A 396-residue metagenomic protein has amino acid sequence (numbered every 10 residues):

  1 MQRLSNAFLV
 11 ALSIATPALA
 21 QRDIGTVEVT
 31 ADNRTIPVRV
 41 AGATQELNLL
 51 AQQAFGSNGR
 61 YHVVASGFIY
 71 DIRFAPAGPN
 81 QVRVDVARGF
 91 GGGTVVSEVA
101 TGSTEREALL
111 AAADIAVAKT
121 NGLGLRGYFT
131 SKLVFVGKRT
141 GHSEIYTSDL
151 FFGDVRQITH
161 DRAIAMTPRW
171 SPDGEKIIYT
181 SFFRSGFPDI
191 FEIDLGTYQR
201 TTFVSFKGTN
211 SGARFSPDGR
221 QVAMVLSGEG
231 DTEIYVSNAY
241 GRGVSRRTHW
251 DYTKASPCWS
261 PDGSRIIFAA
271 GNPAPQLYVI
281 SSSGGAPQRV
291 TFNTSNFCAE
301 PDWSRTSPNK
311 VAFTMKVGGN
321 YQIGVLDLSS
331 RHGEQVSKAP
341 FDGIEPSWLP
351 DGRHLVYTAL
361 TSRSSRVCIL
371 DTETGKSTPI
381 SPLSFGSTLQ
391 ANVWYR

Functional and structural regions predicted by a protein language model:
Q21-R34, T101-T159: C-terminal/domain-edge helix-coil "capping" segments
N33-R73: N-terminal segment of the mature soluble domain
G67-I115: Amphipathic beta-strand/beta-sheet edge segments enriched in Tyr/Trp
G127-F129, P172-D173, P217-D218, P261-D262 (+3 more regions): Residue-level detector of Asp-centered blade-edge/turn motifs that repeat once per structural unit in beta-propeller
L133, I177-I178, G219-V222, G263-I267 (+2 more regions): Hydrophobic beta-strand positions that form the internal "hydrophobic ladder" of WD40/Gbeta-like beta-propeller blades
G137-E144, R162, S181-D189, V204-T209 (+9 more regions): A flexible loop/linker signature enriched in serine peptidases of the S9 family
D149-I164, D194-S211, S237-A255, I280-F297 (+2 more regions): Multi-bladed beta-propeller domains
R169, R214, C258, D302-S304 (+2 more regions): Conserved beta-strand position repeated across blades of beta-propeller domains
